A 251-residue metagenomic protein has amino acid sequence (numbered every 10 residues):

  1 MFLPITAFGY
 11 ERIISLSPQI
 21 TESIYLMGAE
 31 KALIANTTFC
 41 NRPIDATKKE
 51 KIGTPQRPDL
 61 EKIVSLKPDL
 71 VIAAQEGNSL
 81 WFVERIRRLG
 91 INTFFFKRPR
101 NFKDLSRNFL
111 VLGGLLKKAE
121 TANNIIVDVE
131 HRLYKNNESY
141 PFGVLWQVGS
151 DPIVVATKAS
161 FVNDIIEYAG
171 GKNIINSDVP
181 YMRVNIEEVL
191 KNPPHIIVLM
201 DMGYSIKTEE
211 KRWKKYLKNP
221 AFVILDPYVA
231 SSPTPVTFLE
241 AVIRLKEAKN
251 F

Functional and structural regions predicted by a protein language model:
A7-E11: Boundary at the C-terminal end of the N-terminal hydrophobic targeting segment
R12, P58, R100-G114, N123 (+2 more regions): Structured C-terminal subdomain patch of bacterial secreted/periplasmic proteins
R12-L66, L70-G77, I174-S177, N192: A short, structured surface patch at a secondary-structure boundary
R12-M27, A119-A169: Basic- and aromatic-lined ligand-binding clefts that recognize polyanionic substrates
S17, Q75-E76, V148, D178-Y181 (+2 more regions): Short secondary-structure boundary segments
T37, K158-M182, A221-I224: His/Asp/Glu-enriched short active-site or ligand-binding loop at hydrolase and phosphoryl-transfer sites
L80-V111: Flexible loop/hinge segments that line or gate small-molecule binding clefts
